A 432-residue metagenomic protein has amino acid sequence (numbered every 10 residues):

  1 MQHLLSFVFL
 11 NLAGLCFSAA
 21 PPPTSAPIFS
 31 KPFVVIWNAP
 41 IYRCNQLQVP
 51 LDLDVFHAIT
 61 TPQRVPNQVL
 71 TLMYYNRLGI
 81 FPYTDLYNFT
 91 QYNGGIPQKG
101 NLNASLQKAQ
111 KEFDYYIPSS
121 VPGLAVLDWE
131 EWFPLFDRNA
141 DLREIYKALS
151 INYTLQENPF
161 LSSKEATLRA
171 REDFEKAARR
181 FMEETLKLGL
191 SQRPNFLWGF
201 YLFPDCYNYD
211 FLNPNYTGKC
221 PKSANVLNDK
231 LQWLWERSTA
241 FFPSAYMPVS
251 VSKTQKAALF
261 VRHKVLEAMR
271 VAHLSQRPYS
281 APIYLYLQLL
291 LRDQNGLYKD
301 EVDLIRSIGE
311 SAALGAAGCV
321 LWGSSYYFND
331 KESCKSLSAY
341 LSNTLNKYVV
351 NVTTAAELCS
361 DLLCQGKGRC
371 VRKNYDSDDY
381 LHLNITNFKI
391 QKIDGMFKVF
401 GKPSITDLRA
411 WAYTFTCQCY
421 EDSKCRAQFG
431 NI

Functional and structural regions predicted by a protein language model:
Q2-K31: N-terminal signal peptide
P23-Q48, Q68-N76, S238-T239, A245-P248 (+1 more regions): Substrate-binding cleft of secreted/luminal carbohydrate-active enzymes
I36, A166-L227, V261, Q276-R292: Aromatic-lined carbohydrate-recognition surfaces of secreted/lumenal glycan-active proteins
R43-Y115: N-terminal carbohydrate-binding/catalytic regions of secreted carbohydrate-active enzymes
F56-I59, A109-K111, C220-Q232, H263-A272 (+1 more regions): Alpha-helical scaffolding within the catalytic cores of extracellular/periplasmic polymer-degrading hydrolases
Q68-Y87, Q91, E131-F133, D137-R169 (+3 more regions): Aromatic- and acid-rich polysaccharide-binding/catalytic face of secreted or lumenal carbohydrate-active enzymes
K230, E236-R237, P243-D293: Glycoside hydrolase catalytic-domain groove-lining segments
Y298-V302, Y327-I432: Conserved N-terminal segment of EGF-like repeats
